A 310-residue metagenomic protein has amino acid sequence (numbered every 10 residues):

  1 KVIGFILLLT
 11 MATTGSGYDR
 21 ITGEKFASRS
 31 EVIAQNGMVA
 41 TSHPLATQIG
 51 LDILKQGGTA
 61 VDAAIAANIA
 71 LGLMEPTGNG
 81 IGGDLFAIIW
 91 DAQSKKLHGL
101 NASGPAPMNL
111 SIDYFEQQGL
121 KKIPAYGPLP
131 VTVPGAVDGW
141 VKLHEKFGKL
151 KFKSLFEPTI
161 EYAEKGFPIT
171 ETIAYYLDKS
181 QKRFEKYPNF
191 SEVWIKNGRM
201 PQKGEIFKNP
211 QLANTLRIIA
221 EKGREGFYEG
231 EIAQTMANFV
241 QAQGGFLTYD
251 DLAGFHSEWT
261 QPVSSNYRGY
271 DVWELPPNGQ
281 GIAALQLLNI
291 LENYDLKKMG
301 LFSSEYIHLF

Functional and structural regions predicted by a protein language model:
K1-I6: Sec-dependent signal peptide recognition, specifically the positively charged N-region followed immediately by
M11-T13: N-terminal signal peptide c-region/cleavage motif recognized by signal peptidases
Y18-Q48, A60-V61, I65-K222, F227-E229 (+2 more regions): Noncatalytic scaffold domains of N-terminal-nucleophile
D52-L54: Long, structured ligand/cofactor-binding scaffold of large enzymes
I282: Flexible, polar/acidic helix-loop-strand segments at domain edges
N293-F310: Internal maturation/activation junctions in enzymes
